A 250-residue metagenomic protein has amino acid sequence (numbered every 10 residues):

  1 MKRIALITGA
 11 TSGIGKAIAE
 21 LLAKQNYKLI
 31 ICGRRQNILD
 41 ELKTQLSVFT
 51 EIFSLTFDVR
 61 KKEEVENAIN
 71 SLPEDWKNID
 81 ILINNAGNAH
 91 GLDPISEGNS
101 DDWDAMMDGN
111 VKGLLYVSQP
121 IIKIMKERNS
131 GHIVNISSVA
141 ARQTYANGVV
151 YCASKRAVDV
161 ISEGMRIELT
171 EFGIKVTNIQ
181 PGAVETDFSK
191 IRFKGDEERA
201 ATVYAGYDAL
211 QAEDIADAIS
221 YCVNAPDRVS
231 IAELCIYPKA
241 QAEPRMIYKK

Functional and structural regions predicted by a protein language model:
T11-S12: Conserved glycine-rich cofactor-binding loop
Y27-E41: Conserved glycine-rich Rossmann-like NAD(P)H-binding loop of the short-chain dehydrogenase/reductase
T56-N67, S100: The beta1-alpha1 cofactor-binding region of Rossmann-like NAD(H)/NADP(H)-dependent oxidoreductases
D93-I95, D102-D104: Substrate-binding pocket helix/loop in short-chain dehydrogenase/reductase
S118, S154: Active-site helix of classical SDR
S138: Residue(s) in the substrate-gating loop at a strand-loop-helix junction that position the organic substrate next
N178-I179, E198-R245: C-terminal helical subdomain
